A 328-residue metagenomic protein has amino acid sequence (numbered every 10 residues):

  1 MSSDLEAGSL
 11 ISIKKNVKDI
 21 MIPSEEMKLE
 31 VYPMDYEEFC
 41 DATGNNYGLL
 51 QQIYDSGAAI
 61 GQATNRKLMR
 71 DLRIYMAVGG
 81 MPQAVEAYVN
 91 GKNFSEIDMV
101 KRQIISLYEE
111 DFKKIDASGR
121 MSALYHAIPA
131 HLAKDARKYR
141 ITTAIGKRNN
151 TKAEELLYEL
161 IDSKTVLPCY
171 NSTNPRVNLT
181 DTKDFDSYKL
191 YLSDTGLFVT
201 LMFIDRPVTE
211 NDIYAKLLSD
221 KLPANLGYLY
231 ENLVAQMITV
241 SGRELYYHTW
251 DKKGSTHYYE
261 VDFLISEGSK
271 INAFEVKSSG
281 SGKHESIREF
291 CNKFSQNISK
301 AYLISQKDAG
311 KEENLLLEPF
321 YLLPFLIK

Functional and structural regions predicted by a protein language model:
S3, E155, I161-T165, C169-K328: A cross-kingdom feature that marks ATP-driven nucleic-acid transaction machinery
S3-S9, E30: Structural recognition of the conserved hydrophobic beta-strand(s) that form the central parallel beta-sheet of P-loop
S9-K14, P33-E38, T173, L197-F198 (+1 more regions): Conserved nucleotide-binding/hydrolysis micro-motifs of P-loop NTPases
S12-K28, C40-N46: Short regulatory helix/loop adjacent to the ATP-binding pocket of P-loop NTPases
K14-V17, D41, A87, M202 (+2 more regions): Short glycine-/acidic-enriched loop or helix-start segments at secondary-structure transitions that form or flank
E26-E30, A301-L303: Conserved beta-strand scaffold positions in the cores of enzyme catalytic domains, especially in NTP/NDP-utilizing
M27, L49-Y54, Y321-L326: A polyampholytic, Gly/Pro-enriched intrinsically disordered region
D41-Y230, T256: Interdomain hinge/linker elements that couple catalytic modules in large macromolecular machines
